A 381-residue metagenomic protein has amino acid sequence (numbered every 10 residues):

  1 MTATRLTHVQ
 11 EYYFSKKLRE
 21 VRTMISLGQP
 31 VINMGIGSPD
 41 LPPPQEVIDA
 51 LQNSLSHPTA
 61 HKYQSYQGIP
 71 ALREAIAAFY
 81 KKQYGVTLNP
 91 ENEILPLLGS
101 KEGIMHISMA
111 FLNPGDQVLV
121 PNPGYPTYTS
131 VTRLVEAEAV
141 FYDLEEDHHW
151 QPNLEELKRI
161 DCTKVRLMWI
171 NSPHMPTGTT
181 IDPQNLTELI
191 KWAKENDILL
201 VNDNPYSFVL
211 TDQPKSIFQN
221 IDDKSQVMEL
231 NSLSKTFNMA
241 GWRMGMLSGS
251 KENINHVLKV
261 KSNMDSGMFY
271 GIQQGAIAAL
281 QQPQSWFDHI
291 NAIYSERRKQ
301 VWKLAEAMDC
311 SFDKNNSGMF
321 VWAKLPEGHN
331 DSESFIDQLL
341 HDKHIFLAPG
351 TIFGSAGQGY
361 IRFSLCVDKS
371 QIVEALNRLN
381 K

Functional and structural regions predicted by a protein language model:
T2-A3, T7-L98, H106, L280-Q282: N-terminal small-domain helix-loop-helix segment of the aminotransferase-like
L27, V135, E195-N196, M308 (+1 more regions): Helix C-cap/helix->beta junction micro-motif
A110-T132: Conserved PLP-anchoring active-site segment centered on the Schiff-base-forming lysine
D116, A137, E195-L199, D223-S225: A short helix->loop->beta-strand "cap" motif at the edges of active sites that frequently abuts
V140, K158, H329, Q338-L347 (+1 more regions): PLP-dependent enzyme catalytic core of the Aspartate aminotransferase-like
V140, L144-K215: Active-site phosphate-binding strand-loop segment of PLP-dependent enzymes
D222-S295, K299, K303: Conserved core segment of the aminotransferase class I/II
I277, I293-W302, F312-K324, G357: Conserved glycine-rich beta-strand-loop-beta hairpin in the small C-terminal domain of fold type I
